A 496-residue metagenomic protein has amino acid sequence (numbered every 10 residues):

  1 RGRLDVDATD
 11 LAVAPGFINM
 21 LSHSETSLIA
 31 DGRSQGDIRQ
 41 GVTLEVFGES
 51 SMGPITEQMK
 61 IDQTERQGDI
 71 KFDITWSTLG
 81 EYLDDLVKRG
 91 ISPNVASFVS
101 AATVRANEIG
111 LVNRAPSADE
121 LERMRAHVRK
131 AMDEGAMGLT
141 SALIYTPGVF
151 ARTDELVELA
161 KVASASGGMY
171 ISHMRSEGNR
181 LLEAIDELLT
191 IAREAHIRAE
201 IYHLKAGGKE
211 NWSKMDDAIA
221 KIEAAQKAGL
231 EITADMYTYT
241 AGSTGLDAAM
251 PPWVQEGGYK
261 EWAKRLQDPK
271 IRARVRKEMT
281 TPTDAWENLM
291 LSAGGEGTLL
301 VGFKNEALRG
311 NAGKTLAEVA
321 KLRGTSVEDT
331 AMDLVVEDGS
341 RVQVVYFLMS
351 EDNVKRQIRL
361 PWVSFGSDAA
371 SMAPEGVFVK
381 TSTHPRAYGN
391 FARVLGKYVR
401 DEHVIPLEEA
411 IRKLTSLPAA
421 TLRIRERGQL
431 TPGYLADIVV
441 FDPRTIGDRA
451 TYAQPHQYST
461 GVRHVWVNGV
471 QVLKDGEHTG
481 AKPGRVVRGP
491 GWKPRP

Functional and structural regions predicted by a protein language model:
R1-G16, D31, D448: Histidine-rich, glycine-flanked metal-binding segment
D10, L21, G41, V95 (+10 more regions): Divalent metal-coordination and catalytic microenvironments
A12-G36: Di-metal (Zn2+ and/or Mg2+/Mn2+) metal-binding site signature of metallo-dependent hydrolases with the MBL/beta-CASP
S34-F72: Hydrophobic or amphipathic alpha-helical targeting/insertion segments
L83-L86, I91-A118, E122-Y145, A160 (+3 more regions): Active-site neighborhoods of metal-dependent hydrolases
K130-E187: Divalent metal-binding pocket/active-site signature
D268, R356-W362, D368, M372 (+1 more regions): C-terminal cap of metal-dependent C-N hydrolases
R341-L348, N353-V354, E402-R412, A419-H456: Acidic, glycine-enriched loop/beta-strand segments at the rims of small-molecule binding/catalytic pockets
